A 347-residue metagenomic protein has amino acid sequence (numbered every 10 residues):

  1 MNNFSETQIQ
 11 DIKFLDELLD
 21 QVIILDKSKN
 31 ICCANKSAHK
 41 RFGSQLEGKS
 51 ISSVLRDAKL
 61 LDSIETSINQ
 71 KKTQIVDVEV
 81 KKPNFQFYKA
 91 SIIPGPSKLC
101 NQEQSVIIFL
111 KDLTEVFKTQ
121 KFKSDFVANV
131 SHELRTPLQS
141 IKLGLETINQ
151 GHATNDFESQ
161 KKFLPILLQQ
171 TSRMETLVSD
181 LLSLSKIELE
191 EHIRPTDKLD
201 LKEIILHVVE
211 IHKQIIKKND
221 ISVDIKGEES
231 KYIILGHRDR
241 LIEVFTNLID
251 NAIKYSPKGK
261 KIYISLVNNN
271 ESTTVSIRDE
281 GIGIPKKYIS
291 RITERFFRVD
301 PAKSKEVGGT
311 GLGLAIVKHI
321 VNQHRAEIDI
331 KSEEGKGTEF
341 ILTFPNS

Functional and structural regions predicted by a protein language model:
N2-A38: Sensory modules in modular signal-transduction proteins
S50-E115: PAS-family sensory/regulatory modules and their coupling/dimerization elements
Q169-M174: Short alpha-helical segment of the dimerization/phosphotransfer core of two-component systems
L189-R194, I233-G236: Conserved micro-motifs of the catalytic ATP-binding
I215-I225: Short conserved segments within the C-terminal catalytic ATPase subdomain
I284-F296: Short conserved segment of the HATPase_c
R325-A326: Conserved glycine-rich
